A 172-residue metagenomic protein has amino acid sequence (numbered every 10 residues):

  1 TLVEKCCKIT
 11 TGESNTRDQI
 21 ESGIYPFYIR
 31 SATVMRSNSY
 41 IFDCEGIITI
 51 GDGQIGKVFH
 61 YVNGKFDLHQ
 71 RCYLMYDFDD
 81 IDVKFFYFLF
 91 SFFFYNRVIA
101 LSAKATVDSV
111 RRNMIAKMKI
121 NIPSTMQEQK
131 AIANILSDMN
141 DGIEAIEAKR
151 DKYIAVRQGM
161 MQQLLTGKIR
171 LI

Functional and structural regions predicted by a protein language model:
T1-E13, D18-I29, M126: Non-catalytic DNA-recognition/assembly elements of restriction-modification systems
C6-C7, F90, L164: Hydrophobic aliphatic residues
E13-D18, M35-L68, I81-F88, N96-S102: Short, ligand-facing micro-motifs at secondary-structure edges
G23-Y25, C44-G46, Q70-C72: Short, surface-exposed beta-edge/turn micro-motifs
F66-C72, K104-Q127: A short glycine-rich beta-alpha junction/loop motif
M75: Extended Lys/Arg-rich polyanion-binding regions
I122-I172: Amphipathic alpha-helical coiled-coil/heptad-repeat segments
